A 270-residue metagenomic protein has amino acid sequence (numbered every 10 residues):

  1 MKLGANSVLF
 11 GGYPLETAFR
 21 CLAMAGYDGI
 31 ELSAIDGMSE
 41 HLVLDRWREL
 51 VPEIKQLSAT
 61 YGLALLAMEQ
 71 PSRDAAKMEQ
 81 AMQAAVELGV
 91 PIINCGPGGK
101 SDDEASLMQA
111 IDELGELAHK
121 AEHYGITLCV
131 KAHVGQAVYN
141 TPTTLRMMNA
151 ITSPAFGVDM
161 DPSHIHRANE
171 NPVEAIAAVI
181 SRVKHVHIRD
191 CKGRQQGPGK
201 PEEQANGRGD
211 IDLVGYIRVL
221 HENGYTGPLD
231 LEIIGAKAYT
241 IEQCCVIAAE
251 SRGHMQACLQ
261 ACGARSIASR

Functional and structural regions predicted by a protein language model:
M1-D28, V86-G89, T141-M160, H166-R270: Histidine-acidic metal/acid-base catalytic patches
L9-G11, A34-D36, P71-R73, P97-S101 (+4 more regions): Active-site-proximal loop/turn and secondary-structure-junction residues that shape catalytic pockets, frequently
E31, A67-E69, N94, C129 (+2 more regions): Conserved beta-strand positions in the central sheet of alpha/beta enzyme cores
E31-K55, S101-D102: Glycine-rich, proline-tolerant flexible connector loops at the mouths of alpha/beta enzymes
H41-W47, A76-E79, I241: Metal-dependent catalytic neighborhoods of phosphoester/phosphodiester hydrolases
E49-E53, K77-Q80, N171-P172, L213-Y216: Alpha-helical scaffolding within the catalytic cores of extracellular/periplasmic polymer-degrading hydrolases
L57-T60, A64-V158, R167-N169, R265 (+1 more regions): Active-site acidic/histidine proton-transfer and metal-coordination neighborhood in alpha/beta enzyme cores
